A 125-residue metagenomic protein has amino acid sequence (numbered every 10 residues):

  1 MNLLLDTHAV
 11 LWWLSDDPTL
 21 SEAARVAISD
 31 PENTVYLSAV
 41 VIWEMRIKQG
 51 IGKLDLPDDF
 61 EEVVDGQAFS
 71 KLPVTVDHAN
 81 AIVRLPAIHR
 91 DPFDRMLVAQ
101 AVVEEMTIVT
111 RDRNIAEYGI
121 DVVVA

Functional and structural regions predicted by a protein language model:
M1-L37, G50-E62, E104, R113 (+2 more regions): Short, well-structured N-terminal submotif of metal-dependent ribonuclease cores
L37-S38, V74: Short glycine/serine/threonine-enriched helix-capping/active-site loop that flanks the nucleotide-sugar donor pocket
M45: Phosphate/NTP-binding elements of NTP-utilizing enzymes
Q49-I51, L85-P86: Short, solvent-exposed loop/turn segments at secondary-structure boundaries
P57, E61, G66-N114, A125: Active-site neighborhoods of divalent-metal-dependent phosphate/nucleic-acid chemistry enzymes
